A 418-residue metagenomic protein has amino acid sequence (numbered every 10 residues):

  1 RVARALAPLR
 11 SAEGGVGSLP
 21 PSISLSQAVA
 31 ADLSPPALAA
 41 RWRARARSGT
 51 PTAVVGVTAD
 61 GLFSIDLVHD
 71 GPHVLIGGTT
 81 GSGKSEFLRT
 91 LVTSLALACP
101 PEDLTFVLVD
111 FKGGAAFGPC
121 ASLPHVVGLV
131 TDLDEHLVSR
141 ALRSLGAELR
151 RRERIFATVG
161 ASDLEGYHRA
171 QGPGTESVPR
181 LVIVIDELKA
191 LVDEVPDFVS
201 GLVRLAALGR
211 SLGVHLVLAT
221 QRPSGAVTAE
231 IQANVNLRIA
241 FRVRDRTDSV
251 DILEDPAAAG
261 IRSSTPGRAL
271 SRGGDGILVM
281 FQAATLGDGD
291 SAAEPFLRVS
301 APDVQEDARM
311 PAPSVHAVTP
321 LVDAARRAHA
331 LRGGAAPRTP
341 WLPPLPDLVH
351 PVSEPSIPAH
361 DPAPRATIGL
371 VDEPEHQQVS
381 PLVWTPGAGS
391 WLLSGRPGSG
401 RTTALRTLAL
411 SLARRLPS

Functional and structural regions predicted by a protein language model:
R1, W42-D163, H168, P173-T247 (+2 more regions): P-loop NTPase catalytic phosphate-binding loop
R1-S64, D70, L75, A233 (+1 more regions): Conserved P-loop NTPase motor module
S24, S34, E86, H136 (+5 more regions): Serine/threonine-rich low-complexity intrinsically disordered regions
G146, A257, A325, P346-V349 (+1 more regions): Generic low-complexity, intrinsically disordered sequence content enriched in small uncharged/hydrophobic residues
S200-V203, T247-D248, V304-A312: Short, highly charged low-complexity linear segments
T247-G276: Phosphate/diphosphate-binding loops
